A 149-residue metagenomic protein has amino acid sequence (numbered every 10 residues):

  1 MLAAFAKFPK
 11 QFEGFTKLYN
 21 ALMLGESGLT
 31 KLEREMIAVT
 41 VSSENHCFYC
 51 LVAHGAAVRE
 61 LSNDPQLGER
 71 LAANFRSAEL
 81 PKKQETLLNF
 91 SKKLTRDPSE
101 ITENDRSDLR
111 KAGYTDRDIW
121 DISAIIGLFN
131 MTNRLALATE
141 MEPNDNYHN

Functional and structural regions predicted by a protein language model:
M1-N149: Hydrophobic alpha-helical segments
